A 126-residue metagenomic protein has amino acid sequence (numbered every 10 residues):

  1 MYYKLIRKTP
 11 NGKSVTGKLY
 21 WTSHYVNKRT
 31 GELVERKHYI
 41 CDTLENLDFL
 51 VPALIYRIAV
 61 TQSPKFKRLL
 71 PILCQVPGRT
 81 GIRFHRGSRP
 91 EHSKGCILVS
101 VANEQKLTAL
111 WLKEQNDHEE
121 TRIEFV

Functional and structural regions predicted by a protein language model:
M1-K106, Q115-T121, V126: Cell wall/extracellular polymer interaction/catalysis modules
